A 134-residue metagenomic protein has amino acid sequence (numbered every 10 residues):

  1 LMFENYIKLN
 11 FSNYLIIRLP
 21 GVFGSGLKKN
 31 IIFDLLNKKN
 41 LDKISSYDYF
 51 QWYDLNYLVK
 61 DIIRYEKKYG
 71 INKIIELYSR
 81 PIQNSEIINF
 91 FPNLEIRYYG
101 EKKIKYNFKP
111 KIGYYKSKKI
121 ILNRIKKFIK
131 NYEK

Functional and structural regions predicted by a protein language model:
L1, N5-W52, Y57: NAD(P)-dependent short-chain dehydrogenase/reductase
Y14, N93-I96, K109-Y115: Active-site regions of enzymes building and remodeling cell-envelope glycoconjugates
K29, F108-K109: Short secondary-structure transition/capping segments
D48-Q51, R80, K118: Aromatic-acidic/polar surface patches that form glycan- and anion
D54, I104-F108: Short, charged, surface-exposed secondary-structure boundary motifs
D61-I104, I125-K134: Mid/C-terminal beta-alpha module of Rossmann-like enzyme folds, strongest in SDR-family dehydrogenases/epimerases
K109-K134: Amphipathic terminal alpha-helices
